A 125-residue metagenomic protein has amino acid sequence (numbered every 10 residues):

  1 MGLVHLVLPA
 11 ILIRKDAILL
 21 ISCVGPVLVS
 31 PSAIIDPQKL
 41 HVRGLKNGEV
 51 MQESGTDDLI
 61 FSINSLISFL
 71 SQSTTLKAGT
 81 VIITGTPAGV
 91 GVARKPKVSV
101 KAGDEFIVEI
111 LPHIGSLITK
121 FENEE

Functional and structural regions predicted by a protein language model:
G2-E125: Catalytic-pocket segment enriched in acidic/His residues
